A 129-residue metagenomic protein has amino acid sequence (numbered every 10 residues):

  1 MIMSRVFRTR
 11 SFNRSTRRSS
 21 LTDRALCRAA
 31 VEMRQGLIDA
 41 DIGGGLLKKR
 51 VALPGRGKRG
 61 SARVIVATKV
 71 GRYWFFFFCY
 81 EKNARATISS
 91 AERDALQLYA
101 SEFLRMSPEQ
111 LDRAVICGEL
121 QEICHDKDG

Functional and structural regions predicted by a protein language model:
M1-L21, R113-G129: Arg/Lys-rich, positively charged N-terminal/basic patches that mediate binding to nucleic acids
S4, T16, A30, K49 (+4 more regions): Functionally constrained cores in energy, signaling, and assembly domains
R5-L53: N-terminal first-folded block
F7-R10, A52, I65, T87 (+1 more regions): Small/flexible residues
R8, T22, L26, K58-S61 (+2 more regions): Amphipathic alpha-helical interface surfaces
Q35, I42-G43, R59, Q110 (+1 more regions): A charge-rich, low-complexity, intrinsically flexible signal that marks solvent-exposed coils, linkers, repeats
A40-Y80, A84: Basic/aromatic recognition patch in beta-strand/loop cores that engages polyanionic ligands
A67-D126: Enriched for short, Lys/Arg-rich terminal
